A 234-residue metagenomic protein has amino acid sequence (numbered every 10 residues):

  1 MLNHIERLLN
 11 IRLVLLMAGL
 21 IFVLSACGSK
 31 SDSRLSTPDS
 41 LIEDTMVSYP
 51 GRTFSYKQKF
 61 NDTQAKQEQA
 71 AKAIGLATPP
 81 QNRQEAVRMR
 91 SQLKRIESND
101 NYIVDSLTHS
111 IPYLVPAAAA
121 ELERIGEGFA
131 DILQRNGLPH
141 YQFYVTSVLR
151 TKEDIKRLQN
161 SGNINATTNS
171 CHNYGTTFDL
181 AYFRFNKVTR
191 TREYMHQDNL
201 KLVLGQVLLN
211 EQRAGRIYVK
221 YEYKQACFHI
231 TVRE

Functional and structural regions predicted by a protein language model:
M1-N10: N-terminal secretory signal peptides that target proteins for export/translocation
L24-A26: C-terminal motif of bacterial Sec signal peptides marking the signal peptidase cleavage site
G28-Q134, T231-E234: Extracytoplasmic cell-surface/polysaccharide-interacting catalytic and binding patches
L114, A118-E121, I125, P139 (+2 more regions): Stable alpha-helical elements in mature extracytoplasmic
G126-N136, G162, L208-Q212: Sec/Tat-exported extracytoplasmic proteins
L138-I155: Acidic helix-start/capping segments at beta-turn-to-alpha-helix junctions
E153-D179: Short, surface-exposed glycine/acidic/tryptophan-bearing loops
N169-E234: Catalytic cores and adjacent binding grooves of peptidoglycan-active enzymes
